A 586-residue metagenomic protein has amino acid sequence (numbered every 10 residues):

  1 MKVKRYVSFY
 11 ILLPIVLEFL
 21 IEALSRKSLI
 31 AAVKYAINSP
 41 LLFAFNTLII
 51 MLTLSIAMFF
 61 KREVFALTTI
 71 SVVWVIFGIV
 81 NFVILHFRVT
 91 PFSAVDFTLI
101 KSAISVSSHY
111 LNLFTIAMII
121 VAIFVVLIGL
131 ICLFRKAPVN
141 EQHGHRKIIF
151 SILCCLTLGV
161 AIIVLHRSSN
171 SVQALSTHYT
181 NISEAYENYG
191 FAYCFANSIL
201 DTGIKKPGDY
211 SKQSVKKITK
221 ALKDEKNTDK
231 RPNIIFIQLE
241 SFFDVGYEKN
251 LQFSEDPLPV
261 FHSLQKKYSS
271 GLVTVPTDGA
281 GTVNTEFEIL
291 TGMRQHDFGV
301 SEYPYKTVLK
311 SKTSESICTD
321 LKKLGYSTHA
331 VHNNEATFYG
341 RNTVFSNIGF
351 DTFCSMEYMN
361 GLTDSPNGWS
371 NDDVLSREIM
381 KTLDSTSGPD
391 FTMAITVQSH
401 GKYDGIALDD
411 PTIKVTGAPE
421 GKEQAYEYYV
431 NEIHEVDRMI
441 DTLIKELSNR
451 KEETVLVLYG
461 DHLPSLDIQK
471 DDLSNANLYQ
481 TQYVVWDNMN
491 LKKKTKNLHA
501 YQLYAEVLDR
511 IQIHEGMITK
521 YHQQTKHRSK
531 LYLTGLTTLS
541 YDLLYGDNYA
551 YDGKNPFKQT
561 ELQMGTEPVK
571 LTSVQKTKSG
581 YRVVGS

Functional and structural regions predicted by a protein language model:
M1-A185: Transmembrane and membrane-interface helices of multi-pass, inner-membrane envelope-modifying transferases
L54-M58, G78, F191-D201, A505: Short, hydrophobic/amphipathic alpha-helical patches that form generic packing surfaces within helical domains
R88, A94, I182-F191, P276-A280 (+2 more regions): Membrane-interface micro-motifs in multi-pass membrane enzymes
L99-S102, C194, K217, V260: Exposed alpha-helical structural elements
A103, I234-E240: Residue-level preference for non-acidic, small/hydrophobic
V164-F236: Membrane-interface segments at or immediately adjacent to transmembrane helices that form the boundary between
K220-D229, L239, D244-S586: Solvent-exposed soluble domains appended to multi-pass membrane proteins
